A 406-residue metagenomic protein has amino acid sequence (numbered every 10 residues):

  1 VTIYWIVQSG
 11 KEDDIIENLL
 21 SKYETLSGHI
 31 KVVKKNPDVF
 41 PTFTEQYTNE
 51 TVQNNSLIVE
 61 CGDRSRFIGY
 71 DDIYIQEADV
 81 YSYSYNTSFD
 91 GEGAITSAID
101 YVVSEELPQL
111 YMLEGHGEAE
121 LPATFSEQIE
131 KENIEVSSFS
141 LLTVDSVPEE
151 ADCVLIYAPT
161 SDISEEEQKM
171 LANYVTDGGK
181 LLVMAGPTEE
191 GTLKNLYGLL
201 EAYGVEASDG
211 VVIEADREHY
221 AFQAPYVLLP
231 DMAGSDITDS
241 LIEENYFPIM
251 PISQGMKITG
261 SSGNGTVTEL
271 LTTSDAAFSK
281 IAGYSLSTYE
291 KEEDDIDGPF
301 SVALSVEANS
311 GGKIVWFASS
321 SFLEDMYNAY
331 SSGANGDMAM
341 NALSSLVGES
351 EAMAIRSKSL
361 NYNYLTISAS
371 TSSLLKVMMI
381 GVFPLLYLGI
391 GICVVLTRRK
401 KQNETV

Functional and structural regions predicted by a protein language model:
V1-V406: Short, surface-exposed patches at the edges or C-terminal ends of soluble domains, predominantly
